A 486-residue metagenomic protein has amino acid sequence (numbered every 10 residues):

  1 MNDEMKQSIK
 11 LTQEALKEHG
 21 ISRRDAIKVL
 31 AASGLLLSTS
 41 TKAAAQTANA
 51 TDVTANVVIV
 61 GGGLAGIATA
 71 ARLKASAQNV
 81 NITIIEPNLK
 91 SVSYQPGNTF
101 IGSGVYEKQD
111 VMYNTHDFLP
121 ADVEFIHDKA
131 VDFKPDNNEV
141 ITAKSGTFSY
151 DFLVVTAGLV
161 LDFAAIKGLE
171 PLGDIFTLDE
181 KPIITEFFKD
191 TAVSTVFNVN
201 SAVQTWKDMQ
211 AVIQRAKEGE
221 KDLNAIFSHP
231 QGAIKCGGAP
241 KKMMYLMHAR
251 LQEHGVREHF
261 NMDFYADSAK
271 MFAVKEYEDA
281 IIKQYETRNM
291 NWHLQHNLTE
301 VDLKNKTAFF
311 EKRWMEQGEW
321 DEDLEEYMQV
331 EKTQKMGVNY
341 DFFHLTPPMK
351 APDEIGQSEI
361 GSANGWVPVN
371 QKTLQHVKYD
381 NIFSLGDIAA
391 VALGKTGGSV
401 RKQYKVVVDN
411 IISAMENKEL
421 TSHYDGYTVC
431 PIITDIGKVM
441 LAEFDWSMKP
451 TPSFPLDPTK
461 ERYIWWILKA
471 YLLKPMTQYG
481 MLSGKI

Functional and structural regions predicted by a protein language model:
N2-I9, Q46-E124, Q231-K275: Beta1-alpha1 glycine-rich phosphate/pyrophosphate-binding loop at the start of Rossmann-like nucleotide-binding domains
I9-E18, D25-A32, V408-I486: C-terminal, flexible cofactor-proximal segment of oxidoreductases
E18-S33, L37-T54, I126-K235, A239-K242 (+2 more regions): FAD-binding core/adjacent interface of flavoenzyme oxidoreductases
P120-D128, D132, H248-N364: A Rossmann-like FAD-binding core segment of flavoenzymes
F163-A164, K235, G318, D353-E354 (+1 more regions): Glycine/Thr-rich phosphate-binding loops of Rossmann-like dinucleotide-binding domains
G168-A216, M336-S399: FAD-site-proximal beta/loop scaffold in flavoenzymes
K217-T287, N291-L294, T396-S413, K418-V429: Rossmann-like dinucleotide-binding core of oxidoreductases
